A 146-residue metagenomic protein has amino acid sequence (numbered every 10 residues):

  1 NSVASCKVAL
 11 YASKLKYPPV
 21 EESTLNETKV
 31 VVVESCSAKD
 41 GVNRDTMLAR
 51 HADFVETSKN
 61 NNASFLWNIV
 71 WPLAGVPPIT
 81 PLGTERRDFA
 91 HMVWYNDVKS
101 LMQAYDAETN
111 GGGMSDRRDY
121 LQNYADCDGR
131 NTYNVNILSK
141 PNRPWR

Functional and structural regions predicted by a protein language model:
N1-D116, L121-R146: Short S/T/G/P-rich N-terminal loop/turn motif that feeds into the first structured element of a domain
